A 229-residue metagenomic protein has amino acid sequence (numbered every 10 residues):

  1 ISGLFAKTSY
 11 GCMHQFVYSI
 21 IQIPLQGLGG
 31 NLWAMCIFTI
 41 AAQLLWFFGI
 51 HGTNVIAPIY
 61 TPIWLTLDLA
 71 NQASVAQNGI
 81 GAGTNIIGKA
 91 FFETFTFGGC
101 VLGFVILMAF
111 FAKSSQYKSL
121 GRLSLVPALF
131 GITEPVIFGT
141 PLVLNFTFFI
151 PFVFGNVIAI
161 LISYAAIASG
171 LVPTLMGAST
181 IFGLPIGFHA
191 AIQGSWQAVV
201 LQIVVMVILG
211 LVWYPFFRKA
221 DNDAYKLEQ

Functional and structural regions predicted by a protein language model:
I1-H51, T180-Q229: Signature of multi-pass transmembrane helix bundles
I1-S2, G29, W33, I37 (+8 more regions): Hydrophobic faces of alpha-helical transmembrane segments in multi-pass integral membrane proteins
F5-H14, H51, F110-K113, T133-F138 (+1 more regions): Transmembrane helix-loop junctions in multi-pass membrane proteins
F5-H14, W64-N71, A168-M176: Membrane-helix interface motif
P24-G29, Y117-L125, T174-L175: Short, amphipathic, aromatic/basic-enriched membrane-interface segments that mark the entry/exit of transmembrane
I40-T53, L65-T66, F130, P135: Transmembrane alpha-helix interface/packing and boundary motifs in multi-pass membrane proteins, characterized by
L65-F148, F152, N156: Helix-loop-helix junctions within the multi-pass membrane cores of secondary transporters/permeases
Q72-N78, L123-V126, I137-Q229: Transmembrane alpha-helical segments and their short flanking loops that form helix-hairpins/helix-helix interfaces
